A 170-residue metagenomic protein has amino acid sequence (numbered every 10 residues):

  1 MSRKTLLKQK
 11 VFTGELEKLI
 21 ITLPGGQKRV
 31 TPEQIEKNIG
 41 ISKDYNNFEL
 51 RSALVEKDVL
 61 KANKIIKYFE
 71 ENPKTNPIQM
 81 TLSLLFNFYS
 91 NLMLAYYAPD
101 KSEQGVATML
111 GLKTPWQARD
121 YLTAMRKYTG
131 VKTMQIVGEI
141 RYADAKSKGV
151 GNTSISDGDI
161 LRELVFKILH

Functional and structural regions predicted by a protein language model:
M1-F48, A53: Long, charge-dense, solvent-exposed interaction surfaces that engage phosphate-rich ligands
G26, N46-R51, V55, K61-H170: C-terminal alpha-helical interaction modules of replication/initiation AAA+ assemblies
